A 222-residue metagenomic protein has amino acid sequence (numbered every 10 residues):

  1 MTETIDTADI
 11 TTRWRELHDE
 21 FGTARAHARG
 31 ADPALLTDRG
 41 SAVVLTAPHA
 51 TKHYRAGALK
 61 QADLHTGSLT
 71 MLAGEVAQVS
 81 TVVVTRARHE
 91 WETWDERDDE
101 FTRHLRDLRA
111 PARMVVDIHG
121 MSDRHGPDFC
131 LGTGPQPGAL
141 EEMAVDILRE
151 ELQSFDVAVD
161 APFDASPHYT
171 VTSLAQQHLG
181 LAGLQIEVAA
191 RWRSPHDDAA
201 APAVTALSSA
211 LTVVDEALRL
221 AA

Functional and structural regions predicted by a protein language model:
T2-W192, H196-A222: N-terminal catalytic or cofactor-binding beta/alpha core of small enzyme domains
